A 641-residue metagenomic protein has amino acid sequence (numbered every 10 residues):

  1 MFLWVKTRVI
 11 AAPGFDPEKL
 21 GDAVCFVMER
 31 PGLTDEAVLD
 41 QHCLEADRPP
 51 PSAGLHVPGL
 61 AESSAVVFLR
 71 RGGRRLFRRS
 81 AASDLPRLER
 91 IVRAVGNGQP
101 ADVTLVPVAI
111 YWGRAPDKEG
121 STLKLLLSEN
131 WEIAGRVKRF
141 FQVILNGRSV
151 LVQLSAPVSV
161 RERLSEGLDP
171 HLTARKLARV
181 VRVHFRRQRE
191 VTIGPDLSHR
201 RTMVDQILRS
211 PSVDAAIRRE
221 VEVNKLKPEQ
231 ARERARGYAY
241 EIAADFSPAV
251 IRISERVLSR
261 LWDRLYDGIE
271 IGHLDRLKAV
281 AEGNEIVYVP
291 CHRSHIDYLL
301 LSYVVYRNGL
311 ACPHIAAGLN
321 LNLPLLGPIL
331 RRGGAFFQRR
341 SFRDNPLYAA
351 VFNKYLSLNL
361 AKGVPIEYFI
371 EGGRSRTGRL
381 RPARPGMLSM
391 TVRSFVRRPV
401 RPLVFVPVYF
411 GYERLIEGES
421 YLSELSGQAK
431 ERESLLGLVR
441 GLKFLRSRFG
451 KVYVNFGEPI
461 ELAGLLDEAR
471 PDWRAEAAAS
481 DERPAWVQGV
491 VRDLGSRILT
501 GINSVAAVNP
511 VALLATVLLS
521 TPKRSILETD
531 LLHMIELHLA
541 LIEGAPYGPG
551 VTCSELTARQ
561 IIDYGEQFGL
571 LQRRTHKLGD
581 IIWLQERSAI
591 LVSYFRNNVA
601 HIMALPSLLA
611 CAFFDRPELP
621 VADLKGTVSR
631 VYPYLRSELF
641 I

Functional and structural regions predicted by a protein language model:
M1-I641: Membrane-interfacial terminal anchoring regions of lipid-handling membrane enzymes
